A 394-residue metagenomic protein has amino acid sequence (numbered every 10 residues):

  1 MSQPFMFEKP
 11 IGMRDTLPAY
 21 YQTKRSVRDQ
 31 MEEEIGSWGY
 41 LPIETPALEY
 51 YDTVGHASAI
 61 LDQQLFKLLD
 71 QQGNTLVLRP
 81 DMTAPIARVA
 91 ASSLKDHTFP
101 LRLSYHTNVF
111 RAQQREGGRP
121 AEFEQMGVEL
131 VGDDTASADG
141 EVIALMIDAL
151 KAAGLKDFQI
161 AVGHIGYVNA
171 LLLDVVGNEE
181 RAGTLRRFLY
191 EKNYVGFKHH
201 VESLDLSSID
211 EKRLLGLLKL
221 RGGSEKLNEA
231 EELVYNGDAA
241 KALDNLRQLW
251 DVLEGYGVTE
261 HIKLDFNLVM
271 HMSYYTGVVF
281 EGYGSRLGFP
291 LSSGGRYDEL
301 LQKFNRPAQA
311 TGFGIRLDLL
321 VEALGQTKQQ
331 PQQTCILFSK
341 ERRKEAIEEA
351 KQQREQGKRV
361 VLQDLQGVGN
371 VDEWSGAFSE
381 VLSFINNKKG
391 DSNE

Functional and structural regions predicted by a protein language model:
M1-A84, G140, A161: TRNA-binding/sensing appendages of the translation machinery
S2, T23-S37, Y50-D52, P85-K95 (+3 more regions): Positively charged, Gly/Ser-enriched RNA/tRNA-binding surfaces
P42-E44, Y105, Q159-V162, K263-D265: A structural signal for short, well-ordered beta-strand segments and their strand-loop junctions that often border
L48, G163-I165, N267: Short loop/turn motifs enriched for small/polar and acidic residues
Q64-D70, G177-K198: Acidic, His- and aromatic-enriched active-site or binding-groove loops in soluble protein domains that engage sugars
K67-R79, R187-Y190, F384-E394: Short, basic, helix/turn surface patches
E122-M126, V162-A170: Short, conserved phosphate-binding/catalytic loop or strand-edge motifs used in phosphoryl-/nucleotidyl-transfer
